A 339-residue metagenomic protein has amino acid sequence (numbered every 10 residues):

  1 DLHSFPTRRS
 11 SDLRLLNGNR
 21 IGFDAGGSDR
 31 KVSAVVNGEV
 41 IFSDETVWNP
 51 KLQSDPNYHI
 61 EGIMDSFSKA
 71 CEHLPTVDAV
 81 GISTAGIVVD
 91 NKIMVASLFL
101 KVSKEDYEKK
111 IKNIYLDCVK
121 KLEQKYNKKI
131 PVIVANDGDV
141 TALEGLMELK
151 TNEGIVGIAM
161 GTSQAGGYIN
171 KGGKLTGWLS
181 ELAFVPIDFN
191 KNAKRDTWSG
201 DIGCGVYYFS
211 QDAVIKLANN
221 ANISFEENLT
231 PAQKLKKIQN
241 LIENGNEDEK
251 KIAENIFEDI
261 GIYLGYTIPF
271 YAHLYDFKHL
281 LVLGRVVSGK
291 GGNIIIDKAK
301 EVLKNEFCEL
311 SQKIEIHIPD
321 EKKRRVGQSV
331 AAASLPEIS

Functional and structural regions predicted by a protein language model:
L2-S10: Short, small-residue-biased leader/transition segments that mark boundaries at the very start of proteins
R9-F42, G157-G172, I215-E226: Gly/Thr-rich phosphate-binding beta-strand-loop-beta motif of the actin/hexokinase/Hsp70
V40-T76, K323-R324: N-terminal phosphate-binding loop and adjacent alpha-helix
S43-E45, L143, E148-D212, K290-G291: Glycine-rich phosphate-binding loop of actin/hexokinase-like ATP-binding domains
V47-I63, A79, G86-I155, I187-N192 (+1 more regions): Glycine-rich phosphate-binding loop and adjoining helix at the ATP-binding site of ATP-dependent phosphoryl-transfer
M64-A79, I268-L280: Phosphate/pyrophosphate-binding loops at sites that engage ATP/ADP/AMP, CoA/4′-phosphopantetheine, polyphosphate
A79, T84-N91, I202-D259, F277-H279 (+1 more regions): A mobile "lid/hinge" subdomain adjacent to the ATP/sugar-phosphate binding pocket shared across diverse ATP-dependent
E258-F277, L335: Phosphate/ATP-binding catalytic cores across multiple sugar-kinase/actin-like superfamilies, primarily ASKHA
